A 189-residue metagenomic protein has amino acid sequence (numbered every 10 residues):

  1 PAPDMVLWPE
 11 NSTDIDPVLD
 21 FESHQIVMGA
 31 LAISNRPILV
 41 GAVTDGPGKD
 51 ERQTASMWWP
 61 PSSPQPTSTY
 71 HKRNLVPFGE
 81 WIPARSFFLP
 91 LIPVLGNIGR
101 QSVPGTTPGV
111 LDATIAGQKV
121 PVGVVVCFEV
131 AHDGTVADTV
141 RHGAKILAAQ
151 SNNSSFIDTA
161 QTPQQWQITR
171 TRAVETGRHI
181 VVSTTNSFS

Functional and structural regions predicted by a protein language model:
P1-S189: Enzyme catalytic cores with a strong preference for nitrogen-chemistry domains
